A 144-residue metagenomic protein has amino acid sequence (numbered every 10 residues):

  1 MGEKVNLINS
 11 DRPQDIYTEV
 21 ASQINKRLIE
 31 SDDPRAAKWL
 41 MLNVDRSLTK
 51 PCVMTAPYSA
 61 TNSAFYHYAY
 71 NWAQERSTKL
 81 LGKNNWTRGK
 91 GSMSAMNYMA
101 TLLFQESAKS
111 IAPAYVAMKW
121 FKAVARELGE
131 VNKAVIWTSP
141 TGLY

Functional and structural regions predicted by a protein language model:
M1-Y144: Conserved catalytic core of nucleotide polymerization and phosphodiester-bond processing enzymes
